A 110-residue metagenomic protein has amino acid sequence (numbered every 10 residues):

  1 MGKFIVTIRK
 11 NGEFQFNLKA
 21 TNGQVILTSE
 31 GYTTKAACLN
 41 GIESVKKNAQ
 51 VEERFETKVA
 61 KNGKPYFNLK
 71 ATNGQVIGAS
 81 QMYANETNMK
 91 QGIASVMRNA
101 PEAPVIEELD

Functional and structural regions predicted by a protein language model:
K3-T7, E13-A20, I26-Y32, G41-V45 (+5 more regions): A structural feature that tracks compact, well-ordered secondary-structure segments with a strong bias toward
A36: Glycine/alanine-rich phosphate-binding loops at beta-alpha junctions
M97-D110: Glycine-rich beta-strand-turn "strand-cap" elements at beta-sheet edges
